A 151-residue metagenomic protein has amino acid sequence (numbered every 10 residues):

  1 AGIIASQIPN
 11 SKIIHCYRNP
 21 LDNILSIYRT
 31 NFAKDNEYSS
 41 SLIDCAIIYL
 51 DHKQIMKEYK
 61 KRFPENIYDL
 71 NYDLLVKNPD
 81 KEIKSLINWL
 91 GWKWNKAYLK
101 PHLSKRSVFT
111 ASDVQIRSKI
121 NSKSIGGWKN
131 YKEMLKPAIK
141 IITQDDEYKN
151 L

Functional and structural regions predicted by a protein language model:
A1-I4, L74: Short gly/Ser/Thr-rich phosphate-binding loop of adenylate-forming enzymes
I4-R29: Conserved phosphate-donor/acceptor-positioning beta-strand/loop module used by diverse small-molecule
Q7, I27-D69, K77-L151: PAPS-dependent sulfotransferases, especially Golgi type II membrane carbohydrate sulfotransferases
K12-H15, Y68-Y72: Structured core elements
Y17, Y49, D73: Residues at the C-termini of beta-strands that transition into short coil/loop
D22, L75-N78: A short acidic, often aromatic-flanked loop/helix-cap motif at beta-alpha or helix-coil junctions that lines enzyme
